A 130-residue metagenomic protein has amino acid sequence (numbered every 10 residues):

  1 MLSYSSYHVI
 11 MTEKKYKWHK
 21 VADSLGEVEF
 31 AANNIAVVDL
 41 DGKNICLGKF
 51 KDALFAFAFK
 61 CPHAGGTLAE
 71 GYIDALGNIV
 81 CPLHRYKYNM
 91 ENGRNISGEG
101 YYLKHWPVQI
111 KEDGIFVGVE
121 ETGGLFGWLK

Functional and structural regions predicted by a protein language model:
L2-D74, P107-K130: N-terminal pre-ligand scaffold of iron-sulfur
F30-N34, L83, Y102: A short, compositionally biased
C61, C81-H84: Short cysteine clusters
G71-N78, I96-Y102: Short linker/helix segments within small regulatory modules
R94-Y101, H105-P107, G114-F116: C-terminal structural segments of small proteins and small subunits
